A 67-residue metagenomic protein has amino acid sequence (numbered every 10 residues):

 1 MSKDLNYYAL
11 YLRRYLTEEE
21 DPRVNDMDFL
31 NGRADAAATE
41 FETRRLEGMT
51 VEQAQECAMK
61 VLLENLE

Functional and structural regions predicted by a protein language model:
M1-E67: C-terminal alpha-helical interaction appendages
